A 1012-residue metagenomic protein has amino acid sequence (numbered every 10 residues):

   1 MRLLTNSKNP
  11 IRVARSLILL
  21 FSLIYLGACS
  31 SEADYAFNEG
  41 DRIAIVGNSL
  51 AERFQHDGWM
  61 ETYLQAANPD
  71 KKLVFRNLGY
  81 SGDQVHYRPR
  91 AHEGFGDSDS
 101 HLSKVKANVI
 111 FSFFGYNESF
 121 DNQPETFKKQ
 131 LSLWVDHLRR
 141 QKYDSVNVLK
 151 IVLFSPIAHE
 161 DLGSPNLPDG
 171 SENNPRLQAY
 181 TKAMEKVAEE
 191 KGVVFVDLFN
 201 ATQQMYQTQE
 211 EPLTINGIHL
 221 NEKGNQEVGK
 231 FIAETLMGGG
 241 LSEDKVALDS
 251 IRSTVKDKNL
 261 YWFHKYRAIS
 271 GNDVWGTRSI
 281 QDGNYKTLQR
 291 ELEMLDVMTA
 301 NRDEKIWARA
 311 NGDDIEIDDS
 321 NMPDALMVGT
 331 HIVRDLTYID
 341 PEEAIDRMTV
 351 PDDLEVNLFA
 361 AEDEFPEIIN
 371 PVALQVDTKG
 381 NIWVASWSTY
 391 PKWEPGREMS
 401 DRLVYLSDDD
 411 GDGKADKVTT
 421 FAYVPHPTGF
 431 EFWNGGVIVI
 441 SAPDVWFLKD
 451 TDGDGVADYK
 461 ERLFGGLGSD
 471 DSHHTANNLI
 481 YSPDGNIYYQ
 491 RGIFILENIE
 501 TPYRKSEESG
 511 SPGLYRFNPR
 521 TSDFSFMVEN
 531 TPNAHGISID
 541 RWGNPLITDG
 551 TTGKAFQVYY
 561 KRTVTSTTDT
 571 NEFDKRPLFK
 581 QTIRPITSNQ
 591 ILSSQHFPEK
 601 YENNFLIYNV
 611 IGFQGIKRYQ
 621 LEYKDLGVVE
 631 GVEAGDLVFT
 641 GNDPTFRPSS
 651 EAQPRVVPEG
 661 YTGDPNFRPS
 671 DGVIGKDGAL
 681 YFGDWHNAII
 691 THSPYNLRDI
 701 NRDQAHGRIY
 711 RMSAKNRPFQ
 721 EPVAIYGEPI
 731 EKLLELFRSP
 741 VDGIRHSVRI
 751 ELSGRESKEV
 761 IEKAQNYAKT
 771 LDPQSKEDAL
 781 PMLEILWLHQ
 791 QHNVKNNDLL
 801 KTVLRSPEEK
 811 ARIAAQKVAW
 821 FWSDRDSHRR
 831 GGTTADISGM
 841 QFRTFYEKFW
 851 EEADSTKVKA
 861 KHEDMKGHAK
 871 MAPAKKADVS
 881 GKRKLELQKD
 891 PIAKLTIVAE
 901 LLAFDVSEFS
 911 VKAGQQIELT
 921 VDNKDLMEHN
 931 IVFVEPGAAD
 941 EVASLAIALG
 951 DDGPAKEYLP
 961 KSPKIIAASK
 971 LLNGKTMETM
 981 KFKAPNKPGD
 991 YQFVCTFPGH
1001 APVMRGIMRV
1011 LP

Functional and structural regions predicted by a protein language model:
S16, D161-L198: Substrate-gating cap/lid alpha-helix
S30-S81, D97-K106, I110, V228 (+1 more regions): Serine-esterase "nucleophile elbow" of acetyl-processing enzymes
V46, H56-G58, A91-K129, W262 (+3 more regions): Oxyanion-hole/transition-state-stabilizing segment in secreted/luminal serine hydrolases and related acyltransferases
Q55, P212, N216-Y338: Conserved catalytic region of serine esterases and O-acyltransferases that act on ester linkages in lipids
S103, D144-V146, D318-K732, E751-S753: Beta-propeller domains with acidic blade repeats across secreted/periplasmic ectodomains and cytosolic WD/CNH propellers
P718-A724, R745-E756, A779-V794, L799-R805 (+5 more regions): Structural detector for internal amphipathic alpha-helices that build alpha-solenoid repeat scaffolds
V879-G881, K956, K961-P1012: Extracellular/periplasmic metallocenter environments
Q888-Q916: N-terminal edge beta-strand
